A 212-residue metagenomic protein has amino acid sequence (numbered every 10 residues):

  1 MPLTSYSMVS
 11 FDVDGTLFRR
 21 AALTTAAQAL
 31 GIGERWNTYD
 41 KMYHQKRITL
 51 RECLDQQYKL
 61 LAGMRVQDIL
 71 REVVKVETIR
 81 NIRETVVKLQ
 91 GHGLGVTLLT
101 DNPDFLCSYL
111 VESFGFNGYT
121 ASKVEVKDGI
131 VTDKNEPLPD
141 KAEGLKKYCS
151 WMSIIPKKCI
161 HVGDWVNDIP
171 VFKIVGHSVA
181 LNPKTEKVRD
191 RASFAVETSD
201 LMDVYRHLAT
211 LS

Functional and structural regions predicted by a protein language model:
M1-R51, D55: Active-site neighborhood of HAD-like aspartate-dependent phosphohydrolases
L3-T4, H92-L94, Y148-P156, L211-S212: Glycine-rich phosphate-binding loop signature in dinucleotide/nucleotide-binding domains
R51-E84: Metal-dependent phosphoesterase signature
L70-R83, L99-D101, A121, D133-P139 (+1 more regions): Conserved beta-strand/loop elements of the cytosolic catalytic core of P-type E1-E2 ATPases, chiefly in the P-domain
I82-F114, G118-K123, F172: Substrate-recognition element of Asp-dependent hydrolases with the DxDx(T/V) motif
V96, T100-D101, K158-S199: Acidic, Mg2+-coordinating phosphoryl-transfer loop and its flanking beta/alpha structural elements, shared across
S108-C159, I169, R191: Substrate-recognition "cap/lid" segment bordering the active-site pocket of phosphatases
S122-K127, P183-K187, D200-V204: Short, acidic/turn-prone active-site loops that include or flank metal/cofactor- and phosphate-binding residues
